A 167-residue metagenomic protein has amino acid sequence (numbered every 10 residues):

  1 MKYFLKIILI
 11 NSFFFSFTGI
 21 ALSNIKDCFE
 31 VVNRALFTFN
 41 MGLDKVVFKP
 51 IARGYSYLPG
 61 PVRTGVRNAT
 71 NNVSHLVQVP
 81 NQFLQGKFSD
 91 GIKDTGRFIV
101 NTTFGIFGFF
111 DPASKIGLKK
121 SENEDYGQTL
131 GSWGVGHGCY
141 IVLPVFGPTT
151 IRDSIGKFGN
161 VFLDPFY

Functional and structural regions predicted by a protein language model:
K2-I10, F14: Sec-dependent signal peptide recognition, specifically the positively charged N-region followed immediately by
S16-T18: N-terminal signal peptide c-region/cleavage motif recognized by signal peptidases
A21-Y167: Amphipathic, glycine/alanine/valine-rich membrane-attaching segments
